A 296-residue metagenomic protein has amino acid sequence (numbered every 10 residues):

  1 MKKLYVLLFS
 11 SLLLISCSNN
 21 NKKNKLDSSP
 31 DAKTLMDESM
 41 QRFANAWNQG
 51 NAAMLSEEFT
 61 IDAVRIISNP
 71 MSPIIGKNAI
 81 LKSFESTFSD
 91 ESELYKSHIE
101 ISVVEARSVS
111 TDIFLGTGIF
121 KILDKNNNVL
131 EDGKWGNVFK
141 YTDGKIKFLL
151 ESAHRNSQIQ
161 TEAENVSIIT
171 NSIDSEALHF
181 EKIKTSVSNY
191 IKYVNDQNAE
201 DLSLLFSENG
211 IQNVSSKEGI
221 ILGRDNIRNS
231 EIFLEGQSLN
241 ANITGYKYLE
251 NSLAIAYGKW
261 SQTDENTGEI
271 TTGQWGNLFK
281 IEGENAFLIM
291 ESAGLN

Functional and structural regions predicted by a protein language model:
M1-L4: Positively charged n-region of N-terminal signal peptides that target proteins for export
L7-L14: Bacterial N-terminal signal peptides
C17-A53, E57, S157-E200, L204: Short, low-complexity N-terminal intrinsically disordered segments enriched in polar/charged residues
F43, M54-S56, A63, G76 (+10 more regions): Hydrophobic pocket/interface hotspot
F59, N69, G118-F120, N137 (+5 more regions): A mature extracytoplasmic/lumenal domain signature
V64-I75, D90-E93, I211-I221, L234: A short gly/proline-enriched turn/hairpin at secondary-structure junctions
A79-K125, R228-T272: Surface-exposed, charged secondary-structure patches
L130-N165, T272-N296: Short beta-strand edge/turn micro-motifs at domain boundaries
